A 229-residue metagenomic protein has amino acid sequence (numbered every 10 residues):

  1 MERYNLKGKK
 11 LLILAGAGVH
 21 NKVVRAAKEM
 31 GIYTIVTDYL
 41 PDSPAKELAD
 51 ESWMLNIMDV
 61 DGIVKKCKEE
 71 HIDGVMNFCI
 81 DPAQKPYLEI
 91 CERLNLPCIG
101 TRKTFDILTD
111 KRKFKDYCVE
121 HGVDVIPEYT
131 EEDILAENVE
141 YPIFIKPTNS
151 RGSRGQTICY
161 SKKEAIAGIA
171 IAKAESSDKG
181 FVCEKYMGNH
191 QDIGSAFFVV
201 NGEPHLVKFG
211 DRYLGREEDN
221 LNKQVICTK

Functional and structural regions predicted by a protein language model:
M1-T104: ATP-binding N-terminal substructure of ATP-dependent carboxylate-amine bond-forming enzymes
K10-L12, P142, G194: Residues that mark the start of a beta-strand
A45-L48, I63-K65, D106-K113, S153-G155 (+1 more regions): Short, charged, surface-exposed secondary-structure boundary motifs
V75, E128, I145, C183 (+2 more regions): Generic preference for hydrophobic
L94-G100, S150, N220-T228: Short glycine/proline- and charge-enriched loop/turn segments that cap or connect secondary-structure elements
I107-V182, G188, N201-E203, V225 (+1 more regions): Active-site nucleotide/adenylate-binding loops and adjacent lid/helix of ATP-dependent enzymes
K185-N189, A196-K229: ATP-dependent carboxylate/phosphate-activation module, predominantly the ATP-grasp catalytic core and closely related
